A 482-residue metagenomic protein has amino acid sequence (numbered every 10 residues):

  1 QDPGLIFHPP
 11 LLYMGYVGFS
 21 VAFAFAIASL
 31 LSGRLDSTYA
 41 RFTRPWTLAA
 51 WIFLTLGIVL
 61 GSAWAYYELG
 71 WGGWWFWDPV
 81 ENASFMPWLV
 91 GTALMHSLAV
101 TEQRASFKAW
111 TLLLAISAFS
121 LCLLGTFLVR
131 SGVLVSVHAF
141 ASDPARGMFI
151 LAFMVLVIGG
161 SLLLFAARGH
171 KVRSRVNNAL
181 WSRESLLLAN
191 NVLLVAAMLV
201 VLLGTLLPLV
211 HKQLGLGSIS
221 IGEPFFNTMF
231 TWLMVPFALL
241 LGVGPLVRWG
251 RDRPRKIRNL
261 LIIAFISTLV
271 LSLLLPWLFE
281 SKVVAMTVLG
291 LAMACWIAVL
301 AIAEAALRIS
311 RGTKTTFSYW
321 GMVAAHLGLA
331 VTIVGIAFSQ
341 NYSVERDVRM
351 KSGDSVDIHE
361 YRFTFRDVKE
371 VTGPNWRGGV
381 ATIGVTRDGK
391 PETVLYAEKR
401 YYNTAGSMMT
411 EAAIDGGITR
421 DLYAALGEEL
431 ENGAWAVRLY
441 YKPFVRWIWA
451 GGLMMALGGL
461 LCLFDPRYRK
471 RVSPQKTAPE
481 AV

Functional and structural regions predicted by a protein language model:
Q1-S62, G70: A conserved hydrophobic secondary-structure block that centers on an alpha-helix together with its immediately flanking
P3-L12, N432-I448: Individual transmembrane alpha-helix segments
G15-L30, M86-A99, I336: Membrane-interfacial alpha-helical segments at the cytosolic side of multi-pass membrane proteins
T38-L60, A105-C122, S182-V195, F317-A330: Interfacial and helix-entry/exit segments of alpha-helical transmembrane bundles in multi-pass inner-membrane proteins
L60-N82, G132-A139: Interfacial helix-loop-helix junctions of multi-pass membrane proteins
P79-M86, C122, L134-I358, F363 (+1 more regions): Contiguous transmembrane helix-bundle modules in multi-pass membrane proteins
G91, M95-A105, L112-G132, G160-R175: Transmembrane-helix bundle segments that line or gate the permeation/cavity pathway in multi-pass membrane proteins
R346-R438: Soluble non-transmembrane domains of integral membrane proteins
